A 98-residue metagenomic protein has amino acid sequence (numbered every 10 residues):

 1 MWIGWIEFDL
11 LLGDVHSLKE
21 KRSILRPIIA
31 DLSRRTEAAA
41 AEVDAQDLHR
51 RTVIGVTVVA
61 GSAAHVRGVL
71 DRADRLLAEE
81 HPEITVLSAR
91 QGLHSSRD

Functional and structural regions predicted by a protein language model:
M1-A39: N-terminal first-folded block
I3, A40-S62, H94: Short, charge-patterned binding micro-sites
I6-L10, I54-V56, A89-Q91: A structural signal for short, well-ordered beta-strand segments
D14-S17, E42, D47, E83 (+1 more regions): Residue-level preference for alpha-helix termini and adjacent loops
T36, T52, P82-T85: Residue-level signal for beta-strand positions within conserved beta-sheet cores that form or flank
A60-D98: C-terminal structural segments of small proteins and small subunits
